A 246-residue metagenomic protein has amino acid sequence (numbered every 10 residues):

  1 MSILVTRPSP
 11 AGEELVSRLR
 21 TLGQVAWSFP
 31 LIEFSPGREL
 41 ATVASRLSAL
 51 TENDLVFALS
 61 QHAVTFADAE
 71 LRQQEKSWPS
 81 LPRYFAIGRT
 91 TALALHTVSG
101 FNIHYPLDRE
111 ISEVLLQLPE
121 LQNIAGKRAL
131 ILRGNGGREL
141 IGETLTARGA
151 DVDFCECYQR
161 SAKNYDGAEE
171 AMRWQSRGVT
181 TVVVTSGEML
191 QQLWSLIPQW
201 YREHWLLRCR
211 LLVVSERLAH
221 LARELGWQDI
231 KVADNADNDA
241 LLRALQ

Functional and structural regions predicted by a protein language model:
M1-Q246: Conserved beta-alpha
